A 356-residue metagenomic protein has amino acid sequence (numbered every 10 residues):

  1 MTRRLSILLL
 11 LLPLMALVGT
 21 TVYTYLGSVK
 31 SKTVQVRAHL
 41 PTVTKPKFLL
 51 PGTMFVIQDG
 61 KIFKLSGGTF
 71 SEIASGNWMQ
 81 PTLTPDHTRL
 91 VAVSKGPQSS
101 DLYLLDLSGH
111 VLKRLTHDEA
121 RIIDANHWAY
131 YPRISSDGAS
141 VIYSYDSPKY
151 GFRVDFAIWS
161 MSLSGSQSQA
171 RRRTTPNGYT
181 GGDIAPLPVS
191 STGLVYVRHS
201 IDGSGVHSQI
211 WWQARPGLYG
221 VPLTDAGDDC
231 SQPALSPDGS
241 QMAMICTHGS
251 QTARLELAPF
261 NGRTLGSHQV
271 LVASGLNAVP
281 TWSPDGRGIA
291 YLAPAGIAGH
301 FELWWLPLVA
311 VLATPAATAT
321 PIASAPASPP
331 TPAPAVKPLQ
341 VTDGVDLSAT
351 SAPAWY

Functional and structural regions predicted by a protein language model:
T2-Y356: Sequence signature of WD/YWTD-type beta-propeller architectures
